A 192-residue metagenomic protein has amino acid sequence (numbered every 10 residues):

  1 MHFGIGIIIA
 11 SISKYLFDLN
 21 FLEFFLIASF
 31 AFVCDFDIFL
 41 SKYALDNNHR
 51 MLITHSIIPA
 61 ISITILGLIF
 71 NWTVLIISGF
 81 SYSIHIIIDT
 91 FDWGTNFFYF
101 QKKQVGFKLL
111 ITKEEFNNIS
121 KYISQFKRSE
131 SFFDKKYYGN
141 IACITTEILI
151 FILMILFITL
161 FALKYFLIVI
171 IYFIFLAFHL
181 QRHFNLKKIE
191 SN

Functional and structural regions predicted by a protein language model:
M1-N192: N-terminal membrane-targeting hydrophobic helices
